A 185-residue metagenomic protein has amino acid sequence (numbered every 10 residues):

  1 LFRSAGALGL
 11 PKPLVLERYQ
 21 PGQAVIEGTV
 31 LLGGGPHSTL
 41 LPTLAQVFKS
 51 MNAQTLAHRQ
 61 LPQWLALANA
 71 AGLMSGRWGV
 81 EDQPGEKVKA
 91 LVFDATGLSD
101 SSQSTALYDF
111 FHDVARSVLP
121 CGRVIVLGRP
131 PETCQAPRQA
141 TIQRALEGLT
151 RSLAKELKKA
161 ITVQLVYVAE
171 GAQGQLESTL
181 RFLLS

Functional and structural regions predicted by a protein language model:
L1-S185: Glycine-rich nucleotide cofactor-binding loops and adjacent beta-alpha elements of adenine nucleotide/dinucleotide sites
